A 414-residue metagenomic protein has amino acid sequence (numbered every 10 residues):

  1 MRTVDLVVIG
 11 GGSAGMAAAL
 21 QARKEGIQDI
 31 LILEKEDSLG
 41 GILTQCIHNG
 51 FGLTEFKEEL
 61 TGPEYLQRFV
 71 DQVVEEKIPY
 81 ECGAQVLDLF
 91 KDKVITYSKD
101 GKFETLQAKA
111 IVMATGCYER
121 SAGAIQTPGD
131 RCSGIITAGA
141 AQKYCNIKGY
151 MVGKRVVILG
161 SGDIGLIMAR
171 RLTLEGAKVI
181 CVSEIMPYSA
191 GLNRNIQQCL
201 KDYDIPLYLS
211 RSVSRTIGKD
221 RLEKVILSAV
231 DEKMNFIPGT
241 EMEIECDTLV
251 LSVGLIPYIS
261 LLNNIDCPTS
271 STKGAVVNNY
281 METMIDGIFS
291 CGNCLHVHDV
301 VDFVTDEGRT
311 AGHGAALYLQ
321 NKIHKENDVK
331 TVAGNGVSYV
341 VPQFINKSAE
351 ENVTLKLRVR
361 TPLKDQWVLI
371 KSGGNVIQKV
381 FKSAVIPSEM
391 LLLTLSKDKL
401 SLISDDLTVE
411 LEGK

Functional and structural regions predicted by a protein language model:
M1-I9, Q67-R155, D231-G239, V250 (+1 more regions): FAD-binding core/adjacent interface of flavoenzyme oxidoreductases
V4-R68, K143, V152-Q198, S271 (+1 more regions): Beta1-alpha1 glycine-rich phosphate/pyrophosphate-binding loop at the start of Rossmann-like nucleotide-binding domains
R68-T96, T173-S260, E351-A384: A Rossmann-like FAD-binding core segment of flavoenzymes
E104, A110-L207, S214-R221, G287-S290 (+2 more regions): Predominantly flavin-linked oxidoreductase catalytic cores and closely associated redox partners
M113, I135-C145, T248-H298: FAD-site-proximal beta/loop scaffold in flavoenzymes
C291-G336: A conserved FAD-binding loop/helix module that cradles the flavin
H324-L363: Surface beta-strand/loop "capping" patches
L355, V368-I370, D398-K414: Short, aromatic- and glycine-rich surface loops/edge beta-strands on solvent-exposed regions
